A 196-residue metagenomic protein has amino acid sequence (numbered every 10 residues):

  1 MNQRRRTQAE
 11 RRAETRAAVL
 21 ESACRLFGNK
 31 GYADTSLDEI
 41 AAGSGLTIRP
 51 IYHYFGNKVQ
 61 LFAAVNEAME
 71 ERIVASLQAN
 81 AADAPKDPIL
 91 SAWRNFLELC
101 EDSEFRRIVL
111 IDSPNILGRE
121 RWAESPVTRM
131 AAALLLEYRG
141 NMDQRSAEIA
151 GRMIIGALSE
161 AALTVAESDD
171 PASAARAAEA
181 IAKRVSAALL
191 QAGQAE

Functional and structural regions predicted by a protein language model:
M1-Q3, N95-E98, T128-G140, A157 (+1 more regions): C-terminal peripheral helix-coil segments that are non-catalytic and often amphipathic
N2, E14-A18, S22-Q60, A64: Helix-turn-helix
Q3-E10, E14, G56, Q60 (+8 more regions): Residues at secondary-structure transition points
A9, A13, A17, E21 (+10 more regions): Generic detection of well-ordered alpha-helical segments
A64, Q78-E104: Hydrophobic alpha-helical connector segments
E71-V74, D87, S91, E98 (+3 more regions): Amphipathic alpha-helical packing segments from all-alpha helical-bundle domains
N80-A81, R107-L110, V165-D169: Secondary-structure edge/capping motif, primarily at the C-terminal ends of alpha-helices and the immediately following
L99-R119, A132, L163: Amphipathic alpha-helical segments used for helix-helix packing
